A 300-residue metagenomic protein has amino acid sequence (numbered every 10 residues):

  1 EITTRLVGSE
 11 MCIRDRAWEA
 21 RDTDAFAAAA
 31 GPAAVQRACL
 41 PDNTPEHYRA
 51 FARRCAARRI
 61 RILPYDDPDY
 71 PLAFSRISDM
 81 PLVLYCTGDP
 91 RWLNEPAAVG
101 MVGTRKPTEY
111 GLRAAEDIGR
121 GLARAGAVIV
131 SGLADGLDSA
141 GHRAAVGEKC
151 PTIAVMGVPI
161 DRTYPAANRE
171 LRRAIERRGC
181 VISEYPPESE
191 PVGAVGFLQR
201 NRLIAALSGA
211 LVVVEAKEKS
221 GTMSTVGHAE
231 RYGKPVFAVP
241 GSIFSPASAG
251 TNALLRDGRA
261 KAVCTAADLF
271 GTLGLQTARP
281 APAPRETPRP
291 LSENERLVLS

Functional and structural regions predicted by a protein language model:
E1-G8, I13: Single conserved hydrophobic/aromatic residue that forms the stacking wall/gate of nucleotide- or nucleobase-binding
E1-I2, R16, A194, R259: Short, flexible active-site loop motifs that bind/organize anionic cofactors or intermediates
V7-S9, A38, F51, A115: A structural signal for short hydrophobic/aromatic patches embedded in well-ordered alpha helices
S9, G31-A34, T108, S292: Ser/Thr-centered flexible coil motifs
E10, W18-D22, A30, G258 (+1 more regions): A general structural motif at alpha-helix termini
I13-R14, T265: Alpha-helix N-cap recognition
D15-D67: Alpha-helical interaction/regulatory segments in DNA maintenance proteins
P64-S300: Glycine-biased, small-residue-rich flexible motifs in mid-sequence functional cores and linkers
